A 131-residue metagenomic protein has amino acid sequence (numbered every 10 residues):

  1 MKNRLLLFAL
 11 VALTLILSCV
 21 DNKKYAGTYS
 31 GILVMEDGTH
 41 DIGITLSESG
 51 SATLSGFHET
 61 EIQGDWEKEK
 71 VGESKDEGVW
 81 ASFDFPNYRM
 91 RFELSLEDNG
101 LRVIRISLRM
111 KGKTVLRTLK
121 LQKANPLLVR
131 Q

Functional and structural regions predicted by a protein language model:
M1-L17: Sec-dependent bacterial lipoprotein signal peptides
S18-S30, T45-S47, Q122-R130: N-terminal helix-cap/turn-to-beta initiation motif at the start of protein domains
N22-S30, E48-S51, E73-A81, L101-I104: Short, hydrophobic/aromatic-rich segments at coil-to-beta transitions
K23, G38, T45-L46, S95-D98: Residue-level signal for WD-repeat beta-propeller blades
S30-V34, T53-G56, G78-P86, E93-L94 (+1 more regions): Short beta-strand segments that buttress and anchor functional surface loops
G38-G43, I62-G64, Y88-E93, L116-L119: A structural detector for short beta-strand units
G38-S74: N-terminal glycine/threonine-rich, aromatic-flanked beta-hairpin/loop signature
T60-G72, R105-Q131: Edge beta-strand at a domain terminus
